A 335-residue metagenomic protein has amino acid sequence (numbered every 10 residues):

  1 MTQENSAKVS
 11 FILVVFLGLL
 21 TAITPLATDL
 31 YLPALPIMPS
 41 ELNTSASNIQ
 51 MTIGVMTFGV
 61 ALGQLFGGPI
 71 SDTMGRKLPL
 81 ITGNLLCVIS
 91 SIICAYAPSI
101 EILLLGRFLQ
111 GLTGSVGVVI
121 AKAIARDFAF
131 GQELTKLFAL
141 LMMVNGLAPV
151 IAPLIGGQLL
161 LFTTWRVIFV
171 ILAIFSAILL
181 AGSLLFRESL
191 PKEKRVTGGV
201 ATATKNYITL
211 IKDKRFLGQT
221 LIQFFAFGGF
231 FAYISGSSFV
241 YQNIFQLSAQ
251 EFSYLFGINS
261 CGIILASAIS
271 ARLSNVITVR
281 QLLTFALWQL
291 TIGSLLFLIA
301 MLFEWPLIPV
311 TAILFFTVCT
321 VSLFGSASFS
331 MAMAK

Functional and structural regions predicted by a protein language model:
T2-S6, S189-T220: Juxtamembrane intracellular "pre-TM" segments in multi-pass secondary transporters
E41-N43, G75, Y96-I102, T113 (+1 more regions): Helix-breaking motifs and short loop linkers at transmembrane-helix boundaries and internal kinks in secondary membrane
L62-E101: Conserved MFS/SLC helix-loop-helix module at the cytosolic interface between two early adjacent transmembrane helices
L78-I93, A173, L282-F297: Structural signature of the two symmetry-related core transmembrane helices
L86-I93, E101-L109, I308-F316: Paired small-residue
P98, I102, G131, A139-L184 (+1 more regions): Helix-loop-helix hairpin linking two adjacent transmembrane segments in secondary transporters
G106-L147: Cytoplasmic helix-loop-helix junction between adjacent transmembrane helices in 12-TM secondary transporters
Q281-A327: C-terminal transmembrane helical hairpin of 12-TM major facilitator-type secondary transporters
